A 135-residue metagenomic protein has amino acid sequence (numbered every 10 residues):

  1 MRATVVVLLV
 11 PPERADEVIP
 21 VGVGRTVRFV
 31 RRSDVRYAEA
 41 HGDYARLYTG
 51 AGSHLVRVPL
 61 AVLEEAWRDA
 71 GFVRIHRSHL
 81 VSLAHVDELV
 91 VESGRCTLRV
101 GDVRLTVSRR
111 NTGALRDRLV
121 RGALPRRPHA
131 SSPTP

Functional and structural regions predicted by a protein language model:
R2-T106, A130-P135: Conserved binding/recognition cores within well-folded domains
A84, R116-D117: Enrichment for repetitive, rod-forming helical segments
T106-A114: C-terminal structural segments of small proteins and small subunits
D117-T134: Short, charged, intrinsically disordered terminal tails
